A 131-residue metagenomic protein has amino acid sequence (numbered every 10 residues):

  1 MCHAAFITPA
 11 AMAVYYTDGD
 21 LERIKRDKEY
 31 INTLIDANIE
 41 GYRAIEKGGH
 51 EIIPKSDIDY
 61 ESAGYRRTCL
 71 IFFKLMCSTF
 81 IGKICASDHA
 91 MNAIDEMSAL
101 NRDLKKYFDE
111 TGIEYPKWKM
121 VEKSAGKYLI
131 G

Functional and structural regions predicted by a protein language model:
M1-K25, E29-Y42: Active-site-proximal catalytic alpha-helix in oxidoreductases
I39, A44-G131: NAD(P)-dependent Rossmann-like dehydrogenase/reductase catalytic/cofactor-binding core
